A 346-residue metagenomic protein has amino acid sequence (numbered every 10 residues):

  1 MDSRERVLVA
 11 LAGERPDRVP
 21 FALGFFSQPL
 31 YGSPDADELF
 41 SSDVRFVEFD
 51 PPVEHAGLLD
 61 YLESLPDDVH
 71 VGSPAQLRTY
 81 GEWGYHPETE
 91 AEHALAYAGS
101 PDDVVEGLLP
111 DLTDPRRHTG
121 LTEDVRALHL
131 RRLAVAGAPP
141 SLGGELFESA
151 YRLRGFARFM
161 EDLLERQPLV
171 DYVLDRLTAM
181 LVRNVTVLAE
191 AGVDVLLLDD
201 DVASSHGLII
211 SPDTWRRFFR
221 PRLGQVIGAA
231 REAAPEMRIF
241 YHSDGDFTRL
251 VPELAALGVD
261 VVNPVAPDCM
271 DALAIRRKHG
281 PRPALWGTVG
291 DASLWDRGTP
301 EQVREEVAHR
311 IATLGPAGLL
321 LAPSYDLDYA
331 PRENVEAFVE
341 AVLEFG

Functional and structural regions predicted by a protein language model:
M1-G346: Catalytic cores of TIM-barrel enzymes
